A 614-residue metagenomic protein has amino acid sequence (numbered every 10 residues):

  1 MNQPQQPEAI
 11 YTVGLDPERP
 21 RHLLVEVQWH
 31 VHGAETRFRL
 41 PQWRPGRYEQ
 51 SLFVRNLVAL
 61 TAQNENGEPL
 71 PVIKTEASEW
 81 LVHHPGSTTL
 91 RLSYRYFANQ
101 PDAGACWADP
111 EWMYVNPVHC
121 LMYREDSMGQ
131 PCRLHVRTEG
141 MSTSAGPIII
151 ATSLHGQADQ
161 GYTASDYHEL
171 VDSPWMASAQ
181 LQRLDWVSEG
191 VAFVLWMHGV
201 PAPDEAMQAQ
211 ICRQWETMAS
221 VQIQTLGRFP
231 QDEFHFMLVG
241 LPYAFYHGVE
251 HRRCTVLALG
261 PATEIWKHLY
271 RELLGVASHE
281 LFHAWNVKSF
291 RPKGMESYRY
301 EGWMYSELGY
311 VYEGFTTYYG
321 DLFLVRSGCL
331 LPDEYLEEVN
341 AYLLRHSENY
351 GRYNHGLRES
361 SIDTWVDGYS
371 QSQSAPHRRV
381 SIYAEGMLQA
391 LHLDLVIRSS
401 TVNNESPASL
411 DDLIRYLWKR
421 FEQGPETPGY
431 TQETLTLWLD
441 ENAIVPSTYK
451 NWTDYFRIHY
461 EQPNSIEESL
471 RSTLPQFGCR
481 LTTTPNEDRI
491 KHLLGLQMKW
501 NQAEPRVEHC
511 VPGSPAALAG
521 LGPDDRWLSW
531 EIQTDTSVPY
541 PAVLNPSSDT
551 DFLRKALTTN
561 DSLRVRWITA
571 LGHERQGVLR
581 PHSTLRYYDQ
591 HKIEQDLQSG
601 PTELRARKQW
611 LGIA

Functional and structural regions predicted by a protein language model:
M1-N2, A9-T12, R21-L23, Q423-A614: Beta/coil-rich, acidic/histidine-enriched accessory regions frequently appended to metallopeptidases
N2-W43: Early extracytoplasmic/domain-onset interaction patches
D16, Q50-A59, Q63-E216, V221-Q231 (+1 more regions): Non-catalytic architectural context of zinc metalloproteases
I149-A151, Q231-E233, K293, V325-E337 (+2 more regions): Acidic/polar loop patches that form or flank catalytic/metal-binding clefts of enzymes that bind anionic ligands
Q182-G309: Juxtacatalytic substrate-recognition/specificity segment
V249, L269-A277, M304-Y312, S374-E385 (+2 more regions): Secondary-structure capping and boundary motifs in well-ordered enzyme cores
R291-Y298, W303-Y383: Acidic/His/Gly-enriched intrinsically disordered linker/tail segments that often contain short helix/coil "MoRF-like"
S347-G429, P446-T453: Pan-zinc metallopeptidase signature
